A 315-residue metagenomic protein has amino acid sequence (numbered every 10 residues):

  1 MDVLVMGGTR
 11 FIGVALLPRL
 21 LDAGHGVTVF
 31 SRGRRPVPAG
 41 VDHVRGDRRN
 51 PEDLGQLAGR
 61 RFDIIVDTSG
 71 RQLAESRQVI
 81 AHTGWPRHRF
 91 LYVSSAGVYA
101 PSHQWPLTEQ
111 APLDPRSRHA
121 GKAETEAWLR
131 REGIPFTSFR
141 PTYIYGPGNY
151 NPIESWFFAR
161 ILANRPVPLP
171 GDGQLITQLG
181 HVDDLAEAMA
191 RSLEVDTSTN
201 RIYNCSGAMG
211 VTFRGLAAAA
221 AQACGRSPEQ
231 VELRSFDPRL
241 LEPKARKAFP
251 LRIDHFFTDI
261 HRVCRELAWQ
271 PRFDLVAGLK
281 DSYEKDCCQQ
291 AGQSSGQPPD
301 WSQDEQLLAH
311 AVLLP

Functional and structural regions predicted by a protein language model:
V3-A23: N-terminal Rossmann NAD(P)H-binding glycine-rich loop of SDR-like oxidoreductase domains
M6, G146, P170-L175, Y203-G210 (+4 more regions): Glycine-rich Rossmann NAD(P)(H)-binding loop
G40-P51, S69-R71: Rossmann-fold cofactor-recognition segment
R60-Q110, A120-W128: NAD(P)-cofactor binding segment of oxidoreductase domains
E126-G148: Conserved beta-loop-beta element that borders a ligand/cofactor-binding pocket
G148, I176-D183, Y203-A223, F256 (+2 more regions): Substrate-binding strand-loop-helix patch in Rossmann-like NAD(P)-dependent oxidoreductase/epimerase domains
P152-F157, G171-L193, N200-R201: Substrate-positioning beta->alpha
R191-A248, I260, G292, G296-P315: Mid/C-terminal beta-alpha module of Rossmann-like enzyme folds, strongest in SDR-family dehydrogenases/epimerases
